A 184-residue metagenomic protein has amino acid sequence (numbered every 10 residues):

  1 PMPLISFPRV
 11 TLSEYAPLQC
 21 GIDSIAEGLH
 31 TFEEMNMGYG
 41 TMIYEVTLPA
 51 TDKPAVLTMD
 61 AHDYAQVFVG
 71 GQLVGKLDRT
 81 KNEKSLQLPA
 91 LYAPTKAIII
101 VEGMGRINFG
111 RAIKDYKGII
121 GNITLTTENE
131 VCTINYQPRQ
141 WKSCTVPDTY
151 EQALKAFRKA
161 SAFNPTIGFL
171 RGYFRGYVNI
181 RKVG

Functional and structural regions predicted by a protein language model:
P1-R9, S13-F32, Y92-V183: An acidic-aromatic loop/edge-strand motif
S24, G28-E34, I43, D52-P54 (+2 more regions): A cross-kingdom feature marking solvent-exposed beta-strand/loop segments within repeated, beta-rich binding/scaffold
N36-Y39, T47: Solvent-exposed, flexible loop/coil residues
M37, F68, I167: Non-transmembrane functional regions of envelope-associated proteins
T41, T58-D60, R79-K81, R171 (+1 more regions): Short solvent-exposed loop/turn micro-motifs enriched in small/polar/acidic residues
Y44, A61, V74, D115-G118 (+1 more regions): Non-catalytic terminal accessory/regulatory regions of metabolic enzymes
E45-T51, N179: Conserved short histidine dyad/triad with adjacent acidic residue
P54-F68, A97, V178-G184: Aromatic-lined ligand-binding clefts that engage carbohydrates, nucleic acids, or primary amines
